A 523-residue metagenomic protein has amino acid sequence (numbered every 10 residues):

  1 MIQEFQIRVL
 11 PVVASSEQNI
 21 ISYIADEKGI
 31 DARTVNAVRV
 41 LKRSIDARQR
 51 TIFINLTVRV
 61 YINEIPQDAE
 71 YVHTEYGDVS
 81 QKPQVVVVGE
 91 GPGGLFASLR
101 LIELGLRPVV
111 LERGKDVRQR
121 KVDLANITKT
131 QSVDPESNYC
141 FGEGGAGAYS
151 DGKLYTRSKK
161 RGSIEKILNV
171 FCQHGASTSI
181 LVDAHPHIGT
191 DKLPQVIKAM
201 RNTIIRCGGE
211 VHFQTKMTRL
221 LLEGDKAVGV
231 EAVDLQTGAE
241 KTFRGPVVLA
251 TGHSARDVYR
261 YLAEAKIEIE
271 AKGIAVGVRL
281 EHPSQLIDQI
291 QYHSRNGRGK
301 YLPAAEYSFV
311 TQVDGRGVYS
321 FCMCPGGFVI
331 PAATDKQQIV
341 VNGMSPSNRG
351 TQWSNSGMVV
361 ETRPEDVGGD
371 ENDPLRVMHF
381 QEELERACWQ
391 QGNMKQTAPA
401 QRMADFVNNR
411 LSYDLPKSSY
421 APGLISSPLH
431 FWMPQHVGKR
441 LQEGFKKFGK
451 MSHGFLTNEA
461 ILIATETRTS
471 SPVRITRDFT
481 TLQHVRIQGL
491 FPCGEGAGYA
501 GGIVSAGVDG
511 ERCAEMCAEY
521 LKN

Functional and structural regions predicted by a protein language model:
I2-I54, V58-Y149, K153-H174, T178-N523: Residues forming the flavin
